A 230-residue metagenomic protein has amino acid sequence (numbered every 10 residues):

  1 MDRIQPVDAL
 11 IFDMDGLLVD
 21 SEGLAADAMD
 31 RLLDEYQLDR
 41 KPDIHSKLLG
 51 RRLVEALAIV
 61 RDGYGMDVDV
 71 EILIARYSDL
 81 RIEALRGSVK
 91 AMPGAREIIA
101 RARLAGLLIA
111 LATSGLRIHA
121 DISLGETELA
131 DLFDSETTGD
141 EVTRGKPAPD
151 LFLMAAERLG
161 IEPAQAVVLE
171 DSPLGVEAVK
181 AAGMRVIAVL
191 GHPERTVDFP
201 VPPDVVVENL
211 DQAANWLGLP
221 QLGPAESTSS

Functional and structural regions predicted by a protein language model:
M1-D8, A100-L107, L116-S230: Asp-based, Mg2+/Mn2+-dependent phosphohydrolase catalytic module
R3-A105: N-terminal helical cap/lid subdomain that shapes the substrate entry/recognition surface in HAD-like hydrolases
D13, L17, T113, D171: Conserved G/P- and acidic residue-centered "switch" motifs that form tight phosphate/ATP-binding loops in soluble
D20, L111-T113, A188: Hydrophobic residues in well-ordered beta-strands that form the structural core
L48, A112-S114, L169: Structural motif
L53, T113, R117: Functionally critical, cavity-lining and gating residues within the transmembrane helices of 12-TM secondary
L57, T113, V179: Residue-level signal for inorganic ion chemistry
A91, A112, R144: Residue-level marker of regulatory loop/turn positions in helix-turn-helix DNA-binding domains and in histidine
